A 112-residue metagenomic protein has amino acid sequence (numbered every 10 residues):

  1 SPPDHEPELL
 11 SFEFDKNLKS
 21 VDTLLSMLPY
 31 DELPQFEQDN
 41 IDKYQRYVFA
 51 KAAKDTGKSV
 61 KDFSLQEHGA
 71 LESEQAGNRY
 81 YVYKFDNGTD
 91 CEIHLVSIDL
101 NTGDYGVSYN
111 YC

Functional and structural regions predicted by a protein language model:
S1-F36: N-terminal export/targeting and maturation segments
F14-K16, Y109-C112: Secondary-structure transition/turn motif
D31-Y105, Y109-Y111: Functional cores of ribonucleases/endoribonucleases
